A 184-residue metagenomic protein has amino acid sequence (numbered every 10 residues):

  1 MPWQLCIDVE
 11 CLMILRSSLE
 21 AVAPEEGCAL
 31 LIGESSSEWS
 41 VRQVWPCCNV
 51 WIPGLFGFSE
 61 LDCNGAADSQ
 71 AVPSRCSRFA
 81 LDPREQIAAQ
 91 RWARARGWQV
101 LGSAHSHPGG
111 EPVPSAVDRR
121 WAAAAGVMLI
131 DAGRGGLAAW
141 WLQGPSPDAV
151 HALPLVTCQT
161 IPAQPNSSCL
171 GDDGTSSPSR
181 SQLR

Functional and structural regions predicted by a protein language model:
M1-V100, P108-R184: Conserved beta-strand-loop surface patch within small alpha/beta domains used for substrate/adaptor or ligand engagement
